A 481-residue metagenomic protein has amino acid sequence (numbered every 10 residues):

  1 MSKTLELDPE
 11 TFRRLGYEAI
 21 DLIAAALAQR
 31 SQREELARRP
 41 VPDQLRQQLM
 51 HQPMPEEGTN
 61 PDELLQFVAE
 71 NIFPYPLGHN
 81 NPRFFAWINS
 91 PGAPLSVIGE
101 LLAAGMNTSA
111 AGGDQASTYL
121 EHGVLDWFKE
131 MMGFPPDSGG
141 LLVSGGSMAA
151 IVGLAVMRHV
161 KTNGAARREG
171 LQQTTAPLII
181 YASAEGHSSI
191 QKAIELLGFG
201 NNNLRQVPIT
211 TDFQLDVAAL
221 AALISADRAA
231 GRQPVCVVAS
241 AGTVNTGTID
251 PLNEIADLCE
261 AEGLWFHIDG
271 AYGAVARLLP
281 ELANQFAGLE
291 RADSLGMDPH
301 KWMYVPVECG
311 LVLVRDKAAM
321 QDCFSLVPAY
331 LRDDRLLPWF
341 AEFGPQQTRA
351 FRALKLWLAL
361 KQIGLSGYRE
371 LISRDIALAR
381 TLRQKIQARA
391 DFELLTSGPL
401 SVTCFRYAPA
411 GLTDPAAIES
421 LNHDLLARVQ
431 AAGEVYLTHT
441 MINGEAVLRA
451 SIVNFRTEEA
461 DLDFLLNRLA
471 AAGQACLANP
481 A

Functional and structural regions predicted by a protein language model:
M1-D137, A427-A431, V435, S451-V453 (+2 more regions): N-terminal entrance/gating region of PLP-dependent enzymes' catalytic architecture
A116, A149-Q321: Conserved PLP-enzyme active-site core in the AAT-like
S138, A390-L394, E434-H439: A short linear hydrophobic-aromatic micro-motif
A287-A390: Active-site C-terminal subdomain of aminotransferase-like
L358-A359, C404-P409, L448-V453: Short, hydrophobic beta-strand segments
L394-V429: Conserved PLP-binding catalytic core of the aspartate aminotransferase-like
V402, A431-R449: Conserved PLP cofactor-binding pocket of PLP-dependent enzymes
M441-A481: PLP-dependent enzyme catalytic core of the Aspartate aminotransferase-like
